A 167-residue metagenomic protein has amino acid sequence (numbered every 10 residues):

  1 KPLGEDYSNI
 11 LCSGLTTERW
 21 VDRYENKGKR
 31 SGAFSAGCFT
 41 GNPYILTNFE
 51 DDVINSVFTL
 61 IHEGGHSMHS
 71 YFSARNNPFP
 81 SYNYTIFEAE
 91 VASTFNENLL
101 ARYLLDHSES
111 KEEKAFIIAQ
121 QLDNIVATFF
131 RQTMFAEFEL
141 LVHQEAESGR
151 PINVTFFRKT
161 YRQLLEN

Functional and structural regions predicted by a protein language model:
K1-N167: Cation-handling catalytic/transport regions enriched in His/Asp/Glu
